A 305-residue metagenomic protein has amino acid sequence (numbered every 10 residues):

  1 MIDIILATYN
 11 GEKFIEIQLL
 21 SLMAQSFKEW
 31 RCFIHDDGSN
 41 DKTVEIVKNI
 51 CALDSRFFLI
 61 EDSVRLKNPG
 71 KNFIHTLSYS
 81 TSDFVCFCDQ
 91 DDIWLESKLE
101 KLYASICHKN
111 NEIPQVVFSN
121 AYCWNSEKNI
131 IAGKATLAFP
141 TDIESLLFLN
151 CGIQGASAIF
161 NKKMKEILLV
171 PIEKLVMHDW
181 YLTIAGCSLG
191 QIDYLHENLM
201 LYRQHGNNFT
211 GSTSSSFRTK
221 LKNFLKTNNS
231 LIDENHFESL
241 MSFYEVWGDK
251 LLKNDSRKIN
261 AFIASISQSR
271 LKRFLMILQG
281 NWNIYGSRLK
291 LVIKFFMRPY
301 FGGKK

Functional and structural regions predicted by a protein language model:
M1-S215: Nucleotide-sugar donor-binding/catalytic module of glycosyltransferases that assemble extracellular/cell-envelope
L175, Y181, R203-K305: C-terminal subregions of glycosyltransferases and related glycan-biosynthesis enzymes
